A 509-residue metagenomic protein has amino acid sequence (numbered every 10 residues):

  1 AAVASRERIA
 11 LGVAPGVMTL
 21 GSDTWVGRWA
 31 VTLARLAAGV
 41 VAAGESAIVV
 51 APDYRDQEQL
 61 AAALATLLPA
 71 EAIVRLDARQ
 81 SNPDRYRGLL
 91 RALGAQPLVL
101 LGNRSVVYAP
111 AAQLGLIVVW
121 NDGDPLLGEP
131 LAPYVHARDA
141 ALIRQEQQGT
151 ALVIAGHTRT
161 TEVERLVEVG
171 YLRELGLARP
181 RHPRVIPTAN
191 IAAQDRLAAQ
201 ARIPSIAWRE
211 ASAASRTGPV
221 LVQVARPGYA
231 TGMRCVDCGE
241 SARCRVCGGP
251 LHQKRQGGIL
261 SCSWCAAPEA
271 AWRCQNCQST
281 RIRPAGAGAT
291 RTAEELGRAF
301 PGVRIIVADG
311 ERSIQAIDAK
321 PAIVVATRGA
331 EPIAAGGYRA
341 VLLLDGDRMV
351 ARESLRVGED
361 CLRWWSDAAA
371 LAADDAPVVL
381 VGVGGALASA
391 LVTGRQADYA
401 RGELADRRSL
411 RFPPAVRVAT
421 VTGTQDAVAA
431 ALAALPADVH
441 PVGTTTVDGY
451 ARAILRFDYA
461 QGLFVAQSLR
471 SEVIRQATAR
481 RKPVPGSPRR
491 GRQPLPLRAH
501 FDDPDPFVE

Functional and structural regions predicted by a protein language model:
A1-V26, A178-L197, A242, F300-V303 (+2 more regions): Accessory helical-bundle/CTD segments and flexible terminal tails appended to RecA-like ATPase motors
A1-W29, R144, A151-V236, R417-V418 (+1 more regions): Conserved interdomain linker/interface between the two RecA-like ATPase lobes of SF2 helicase motors
L20-W25, D77-N82, D124-V135, Q194-A199 (+2 more regions): Flexible beta-alpha connector loops of hexameric P-loop NTPases
E45-D53, V74-A78, V220-A225, T422: Conserved RecA-like ASCE P-loop NTPase motor core of nucleic-acid helicases/translocases
A63-L67, A72-L100, Y108-A111, E295-G337: Conserved motor-coupling elements within RecA-like helicase/translocase cores
A95-Q96, R104-V153, G337-R352: SF2 helicase catalytic motif II
R138-V167, V357-V392: Conserved segment of the helicase C-terminal RecA-like domain
E210-A299: Cys/His-rich short segments
